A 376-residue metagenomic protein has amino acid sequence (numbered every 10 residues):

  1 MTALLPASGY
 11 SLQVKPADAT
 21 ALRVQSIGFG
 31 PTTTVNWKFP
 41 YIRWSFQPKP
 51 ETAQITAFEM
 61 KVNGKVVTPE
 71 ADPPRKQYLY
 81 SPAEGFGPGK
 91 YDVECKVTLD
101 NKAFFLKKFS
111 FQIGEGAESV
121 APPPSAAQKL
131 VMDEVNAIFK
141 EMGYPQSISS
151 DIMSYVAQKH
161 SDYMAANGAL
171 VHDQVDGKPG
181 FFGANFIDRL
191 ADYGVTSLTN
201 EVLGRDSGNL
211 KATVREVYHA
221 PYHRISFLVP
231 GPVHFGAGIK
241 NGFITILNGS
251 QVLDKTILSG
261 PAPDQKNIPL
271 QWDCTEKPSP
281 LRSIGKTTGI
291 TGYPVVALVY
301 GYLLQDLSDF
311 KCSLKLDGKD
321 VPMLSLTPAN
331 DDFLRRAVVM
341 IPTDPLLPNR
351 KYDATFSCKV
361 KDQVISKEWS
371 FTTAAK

Functional and structural regions predicted by a protein language model:
M1-P6: Bacterial N-terminal signal peptides
A7-S11, P16-A19: Boundary at the C-terminal end of the N-terminal hydrophobic targeting segment
A21-P31, N36-Q47, A53-I55, E59-K61 (+5 more regions): Functional surface patches built around histidine and acidic residues
V62-T68: Short, solvent-exposed loop/linker segments at beta-strand-coil boundaries, enriched for Pro/Gly and Ser/Thr
T68-R75: Short beta-strand segments within Ig-like beta-sandwich modules, predominantly Fibronectin type-III
P82-K90, T343-R350: Surface-exposed, short loops/turns at beta-strand junctions within beta-sandwich domains
S325-P345, K351-V360, V364-T373: C-terminal soluble interaction/assembly domains
